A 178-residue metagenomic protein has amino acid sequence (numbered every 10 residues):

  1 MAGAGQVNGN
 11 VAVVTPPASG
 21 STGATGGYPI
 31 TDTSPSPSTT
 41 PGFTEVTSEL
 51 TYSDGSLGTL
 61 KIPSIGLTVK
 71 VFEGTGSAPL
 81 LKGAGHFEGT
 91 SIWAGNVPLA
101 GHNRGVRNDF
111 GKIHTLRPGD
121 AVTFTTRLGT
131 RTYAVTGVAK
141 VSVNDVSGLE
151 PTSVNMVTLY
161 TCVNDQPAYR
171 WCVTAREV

Functional and structural regions predicted by a protein language model:
M1-V178: Solvent-exposed, non-transmembrane regions of membrane-associated and secreted proteins
